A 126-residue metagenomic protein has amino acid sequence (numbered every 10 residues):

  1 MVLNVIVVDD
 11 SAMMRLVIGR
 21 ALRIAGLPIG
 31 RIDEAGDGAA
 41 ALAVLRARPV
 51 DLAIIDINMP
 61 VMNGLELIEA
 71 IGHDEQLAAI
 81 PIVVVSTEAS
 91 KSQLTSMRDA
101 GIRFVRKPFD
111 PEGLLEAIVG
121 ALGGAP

Functional and structural regions predicted by a protein language model:
D10, K107-P108: A Lys-centered signature of the CheY-like receiver
A12-D33, A100: Two-component/phosphorelay signaling modules centered on CheY-like receiver
E34-A43, G64: Helix N-cap/capping motif at the beta->alpha junctions
P49-I54: Active-site beta3 strand of CheY-like receiver
M59: Receiver (REC) domain active-site loop signature in two-component systems and cognate sites in sensor histidine kinases
E66, A89-R106, E116: Alpha4 helix (beta4-alpha4-beta5 surface) of REC/receiver domains from two-component response regulators
V83-V85: Hydrophobic/aromatic residues positioned on beta-strands within the core alpha/beta folds
F109-V119: C-terminal output helix
